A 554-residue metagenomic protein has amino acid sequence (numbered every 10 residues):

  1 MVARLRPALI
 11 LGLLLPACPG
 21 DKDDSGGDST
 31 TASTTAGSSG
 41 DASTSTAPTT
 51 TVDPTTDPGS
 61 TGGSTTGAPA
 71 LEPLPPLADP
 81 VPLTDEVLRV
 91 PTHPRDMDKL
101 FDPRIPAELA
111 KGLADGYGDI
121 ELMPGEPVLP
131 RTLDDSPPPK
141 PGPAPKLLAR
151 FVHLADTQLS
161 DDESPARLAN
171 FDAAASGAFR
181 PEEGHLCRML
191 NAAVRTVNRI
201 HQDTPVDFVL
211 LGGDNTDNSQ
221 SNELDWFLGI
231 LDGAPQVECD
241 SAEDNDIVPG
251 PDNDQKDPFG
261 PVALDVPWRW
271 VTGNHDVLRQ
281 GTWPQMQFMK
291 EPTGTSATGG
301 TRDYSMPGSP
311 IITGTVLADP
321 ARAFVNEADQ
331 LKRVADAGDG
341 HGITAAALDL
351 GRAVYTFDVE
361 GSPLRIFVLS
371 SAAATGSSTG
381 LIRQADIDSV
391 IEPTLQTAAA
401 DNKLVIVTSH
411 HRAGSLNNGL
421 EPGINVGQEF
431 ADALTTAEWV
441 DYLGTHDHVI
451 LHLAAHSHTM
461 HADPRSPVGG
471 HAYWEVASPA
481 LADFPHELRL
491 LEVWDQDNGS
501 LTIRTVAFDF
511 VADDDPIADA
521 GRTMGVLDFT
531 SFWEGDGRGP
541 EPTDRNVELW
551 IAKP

Functional and structural regions predicted by a protein language model:
M1-P16: Sec-dependent bacterial lipoprotein signal peptides
L15-P69: Ser/Thr-rich, Pro/Gly/Ala-heavy low-complexity intrinsically disordered linkers and tails of secreted extracellular
G67-H201, D207-F208, V248-G250, W270 (+2 more regions): Metal-dependent phosphoesterase/phosphodiesterase active-site architecture
L113, L186-A193, E223, F227-I230 (+5 more regions): Stable alpha-helical elements in mature extracytoplasmic
H153-A155, D207-D214, L264, R269-G273 (+4 more regions): Active-site neighborhood of phospho(di)ester-bond hydrolases with catalytic His/Asp-centered motifs
D161, D217-S219, H275-G281, T375-G376 (+3 more regions): Active-site environment of divalent metal-dependent phosphoester hydrolases
H185-K290, G294-T295: Core catalytic region of metal-dependent phosphoesterases/phosphodiesterases, especially metallo-beta-lactamase-like
A373-E392, Q396-I450: Active-site-proximal segments of metal-dependent phosphoesterases and phosphodiesterases across multiple
